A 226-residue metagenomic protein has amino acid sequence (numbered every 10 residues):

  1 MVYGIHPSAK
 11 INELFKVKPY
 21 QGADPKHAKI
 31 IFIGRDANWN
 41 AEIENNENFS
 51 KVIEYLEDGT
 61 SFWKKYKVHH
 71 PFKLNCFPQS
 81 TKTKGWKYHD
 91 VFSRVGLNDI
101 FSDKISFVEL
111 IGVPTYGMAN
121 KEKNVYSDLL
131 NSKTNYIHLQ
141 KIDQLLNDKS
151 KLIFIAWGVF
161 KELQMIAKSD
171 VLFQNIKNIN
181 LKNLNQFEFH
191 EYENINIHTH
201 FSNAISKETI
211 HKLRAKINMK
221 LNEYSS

Functional and structural regions predicted by a protein language model:
M1-I11, V125-D143, K161-S226: C-terminal capping/extension of enzyme domains
M1-S80, N135-L145, N183-E191, N222-S226: Active-site and ligand/interface coordination hotspots across diverse enzymes and nucleic-acid-associated assemblies
D36-N40, I111-T115, G158-L163, F201-S206: Short, solvent-exposed loop/turn segments at secondary-structure junctions
E44, G117-E122, M165-K168: A short secondary-structure junction signal
Y66-W86, G112-T134: Surface-exposed cleft-lining segments at the edges of enzyme active sites
D90-K104, L145-L152, F189-N196: A structural motif corresponding to the C-terminal end of an alpha-helix and its immediate exit/capping segment
I100-Y116: Short, contiguous, well-structured surface segments enriched in hydrophobic/aromatic residues
E122-K123, K151, A156-Q164: Acidic, glycine-rich loop-and-strand cores that form catalytic or ligand-binding grooves in diverse globular domains
